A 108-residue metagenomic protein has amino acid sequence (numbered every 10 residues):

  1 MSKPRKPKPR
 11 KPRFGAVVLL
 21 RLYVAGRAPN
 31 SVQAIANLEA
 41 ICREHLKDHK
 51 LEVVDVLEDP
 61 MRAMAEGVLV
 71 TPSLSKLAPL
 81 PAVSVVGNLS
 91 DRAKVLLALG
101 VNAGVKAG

Functional and structural regions predicted by a protein language model:
M1-R13: N-terminal leader/targeting and pre-domain segments
P12-H45: Local sequence-structure signature of Cys/Sec-based thiol-disulfide redox active-site neighborhoods
V17, P72, N102-V105: Catalytic cores of nucleotide-enabled group-transfer and carboxylate-activating enzymes in metabolic and assembly-line
R27, V56-E58, P79: Short, ordered loop/turn segments at secondary-structure junctions
D48-D59: Thiol-based oxidoreductase modules, predominantly thioredoxin-like and allied folds used for disulfide exchange
E66-S75: Structural micro-motif
A78-A107: Non-catalytic, surface beta->alpha helical segment in thiol-disulfide oxidoreductase systems
